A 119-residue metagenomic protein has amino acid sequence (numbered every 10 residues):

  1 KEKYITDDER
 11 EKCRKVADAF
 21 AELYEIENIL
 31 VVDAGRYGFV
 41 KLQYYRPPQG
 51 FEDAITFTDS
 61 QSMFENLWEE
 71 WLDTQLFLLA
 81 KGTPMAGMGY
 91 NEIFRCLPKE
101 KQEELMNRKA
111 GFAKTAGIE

Functional and structural regions predicted by a protein language model:
K1, F112-E119: Short intrinsically disordered terminal tails
K1-E27: Negatively charged, low-complexity tracts enriched in Asp/Glu with abundant Ser/Thr
R14-D18, F77, T83, A110: Short, intrinsically disordered, low-complexity terminal segments
A21-E25, G38, K114-G117: Short intrinsically disordered, low-complexity segments
I29-V32: Assembly/interface hotspot detector across virion components, adhesins/toxins, and nucleic-acid enzymes
A34-E100: Acidic, low-complexity, intrinsically disordered interaction modules
I93, E103-A113: Active-site or metal-binding loop neighborhoods of secreted/extracellular toxin and effector enzymes
